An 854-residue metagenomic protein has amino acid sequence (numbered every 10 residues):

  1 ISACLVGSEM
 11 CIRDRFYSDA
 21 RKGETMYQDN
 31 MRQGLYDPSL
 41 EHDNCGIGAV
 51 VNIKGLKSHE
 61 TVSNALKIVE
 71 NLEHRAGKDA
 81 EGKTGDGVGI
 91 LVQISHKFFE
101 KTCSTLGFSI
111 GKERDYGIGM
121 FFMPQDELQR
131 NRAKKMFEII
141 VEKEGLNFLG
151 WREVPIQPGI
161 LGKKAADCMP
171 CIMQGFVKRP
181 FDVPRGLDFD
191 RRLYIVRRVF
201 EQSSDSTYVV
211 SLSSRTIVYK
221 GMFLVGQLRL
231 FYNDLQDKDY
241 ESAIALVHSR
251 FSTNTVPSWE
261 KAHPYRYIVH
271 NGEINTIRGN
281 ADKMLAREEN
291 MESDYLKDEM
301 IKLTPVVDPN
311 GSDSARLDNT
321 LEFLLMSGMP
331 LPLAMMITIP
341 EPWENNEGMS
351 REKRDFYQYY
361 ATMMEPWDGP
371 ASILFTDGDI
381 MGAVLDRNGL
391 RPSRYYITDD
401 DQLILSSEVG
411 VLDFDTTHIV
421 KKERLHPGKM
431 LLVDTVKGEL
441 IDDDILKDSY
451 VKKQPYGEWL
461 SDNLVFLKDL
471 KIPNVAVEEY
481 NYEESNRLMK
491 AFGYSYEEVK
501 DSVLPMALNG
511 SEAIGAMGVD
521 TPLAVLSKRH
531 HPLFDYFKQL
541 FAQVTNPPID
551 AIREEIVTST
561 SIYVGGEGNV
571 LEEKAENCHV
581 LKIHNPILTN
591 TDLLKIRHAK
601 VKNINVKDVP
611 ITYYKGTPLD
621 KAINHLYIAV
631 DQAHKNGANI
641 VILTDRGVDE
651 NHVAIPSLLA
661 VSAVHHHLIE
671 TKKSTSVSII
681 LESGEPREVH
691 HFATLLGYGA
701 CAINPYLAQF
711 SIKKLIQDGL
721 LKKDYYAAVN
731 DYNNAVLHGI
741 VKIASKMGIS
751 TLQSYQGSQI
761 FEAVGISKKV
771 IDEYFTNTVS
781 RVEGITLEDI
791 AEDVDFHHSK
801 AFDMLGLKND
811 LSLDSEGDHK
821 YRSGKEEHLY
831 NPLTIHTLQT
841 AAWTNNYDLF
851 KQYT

Functional and structural regions predicted by a protein language model:
I1-D14: Single conserved hydrophobic/aromatic residue that forms the stacking wall/gate of nucleotide- or nucleobase-binding
D14-R15, L431: Ser/Thr/Pro/Gly-rich low-complexity disordered regions
Y27-S58, I195-V210, R215, K220-D234 (+13 more regions): Glycine-rich phosphate/ribose-binding loops and adjacent secondary-structure elements that form binding surfaces
Q28-Q125, Q129-A133, K490, Y494-I549: N-terminal amphipathic, basic-rich helices that act as targeting or association modules
N64-I68, K261-N310, V384-M430, L440-L467: Extended active-site and interfacial segments that coordinate phosphate-rich ligands in large catalytic machineries
D79-A80, G85-A243, S249, T253 (+3 more regions): Extended, highly charged
G85, F98, V307, L324-A371 (+10 more regions): Flexible, glycine-rich loop/tail regions that form catalytic "lids" or insertion modules at the edges of active sites
I90-H96, P158-I160, K468, I562 (+2 more regions): Short, conserved secondary-structure transition motifs
